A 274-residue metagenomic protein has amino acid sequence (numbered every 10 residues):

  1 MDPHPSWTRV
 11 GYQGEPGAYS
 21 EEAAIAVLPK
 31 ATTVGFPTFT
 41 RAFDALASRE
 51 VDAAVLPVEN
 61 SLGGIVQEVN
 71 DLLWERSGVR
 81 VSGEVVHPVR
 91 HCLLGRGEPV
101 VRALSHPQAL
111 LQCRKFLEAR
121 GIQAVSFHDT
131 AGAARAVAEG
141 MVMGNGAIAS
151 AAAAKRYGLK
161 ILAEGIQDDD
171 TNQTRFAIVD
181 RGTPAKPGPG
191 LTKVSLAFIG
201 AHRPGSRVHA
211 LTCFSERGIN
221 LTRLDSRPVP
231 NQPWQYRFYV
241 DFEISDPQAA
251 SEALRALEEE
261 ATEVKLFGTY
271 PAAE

Functional and structural regions predicted by a protein language model:
M1-E274: Domain-level signature for soluble enzymes in the chorismate/prephenate branch of the shikimate pathway
